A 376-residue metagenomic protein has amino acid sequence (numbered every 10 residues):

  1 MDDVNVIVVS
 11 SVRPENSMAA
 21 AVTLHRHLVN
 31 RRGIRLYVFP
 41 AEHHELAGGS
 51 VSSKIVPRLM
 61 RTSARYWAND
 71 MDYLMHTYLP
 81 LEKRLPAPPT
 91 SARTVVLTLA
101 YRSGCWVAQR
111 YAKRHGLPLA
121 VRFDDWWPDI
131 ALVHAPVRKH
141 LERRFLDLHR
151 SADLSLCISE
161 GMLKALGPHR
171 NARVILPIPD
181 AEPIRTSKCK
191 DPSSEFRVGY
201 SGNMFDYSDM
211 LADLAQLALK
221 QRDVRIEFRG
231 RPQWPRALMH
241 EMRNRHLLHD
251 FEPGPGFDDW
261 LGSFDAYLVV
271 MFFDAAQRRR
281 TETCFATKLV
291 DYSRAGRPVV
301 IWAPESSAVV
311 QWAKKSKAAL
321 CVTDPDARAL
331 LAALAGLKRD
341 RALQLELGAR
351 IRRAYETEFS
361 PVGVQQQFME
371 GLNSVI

Functional and structural regions predicted by a protein language model:
M1-G49, L154, A215-R225: N-terminal subdomain of nucleotide-sugar transferases
H27, D180-T186, K190-E241, H249-F257: Conserved catalytic-core segment of nucleotide-activated headgroup transferases in glycan assembly
T77-L81, V95-H115, V121-F123: An aromatic- and histidine-rich active-site surface loop
K83-R84, S103-W106, R110, R114 (+1 more regions): Membrane-proximal helix-turn-helix segments that form the acceptor-binding/catalytic region of lipid-linked
F145-T186: Donor nucleotide-sugar binding/catalytic pocket of nucleotide-sugar-dependent glycosyltransferases
F205-D209, E252-G262, Y267-S293, V299-Q311: Nucleotide-sugar-dependent
P304-L334: Change "using UDP/GDP/dTDP sugars" to "using nucleotide sugars
D324-P325, A329-L331, K338-N373: A charged, aromatic-enriched C-terminal amphipathic alpha-helix characteristic of glycosyltransferases across folds
